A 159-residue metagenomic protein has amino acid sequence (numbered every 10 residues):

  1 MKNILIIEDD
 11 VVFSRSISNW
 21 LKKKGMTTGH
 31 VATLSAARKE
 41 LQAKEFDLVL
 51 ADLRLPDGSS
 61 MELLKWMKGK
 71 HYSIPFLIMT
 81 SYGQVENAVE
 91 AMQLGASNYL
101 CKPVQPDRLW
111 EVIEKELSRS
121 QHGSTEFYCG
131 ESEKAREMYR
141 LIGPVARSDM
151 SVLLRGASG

Functional and structural regions predicted by a protein language model:
E8: Conserved acidic carboxylate
V11-A32, A36-K39: Two-component/phosphorelay signaling modules centered on CheY-like receiver
S14, P56, Q84: The feature encodes the CheY-like receiver
D52, T80: Active-site residues of response regulator receiver
R54, M61-S73: Short amphipathic alpha-helix used as the core "switch/output" element in two-component signaling
Q84-E86, L100, V104-I113: C-terminal output helix
S124-G159: AAA+ ATPase active-site-proximal loops
